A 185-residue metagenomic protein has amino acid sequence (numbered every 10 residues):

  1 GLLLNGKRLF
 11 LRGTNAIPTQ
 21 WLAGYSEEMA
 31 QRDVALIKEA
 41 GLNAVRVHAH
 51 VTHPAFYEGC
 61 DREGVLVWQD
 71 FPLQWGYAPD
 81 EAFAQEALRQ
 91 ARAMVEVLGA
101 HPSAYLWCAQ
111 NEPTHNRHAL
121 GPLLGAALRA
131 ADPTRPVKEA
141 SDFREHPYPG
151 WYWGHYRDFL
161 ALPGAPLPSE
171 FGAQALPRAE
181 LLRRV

Functional and structural regions predicted by a protein language model:
G1-E39: N-terminal carbohydrate-binding accessory modules
A44-V185: Substrate-binding/catalytic cleft of secreted carbohydrate-active enzymes, primarily glycoside hydrolases
